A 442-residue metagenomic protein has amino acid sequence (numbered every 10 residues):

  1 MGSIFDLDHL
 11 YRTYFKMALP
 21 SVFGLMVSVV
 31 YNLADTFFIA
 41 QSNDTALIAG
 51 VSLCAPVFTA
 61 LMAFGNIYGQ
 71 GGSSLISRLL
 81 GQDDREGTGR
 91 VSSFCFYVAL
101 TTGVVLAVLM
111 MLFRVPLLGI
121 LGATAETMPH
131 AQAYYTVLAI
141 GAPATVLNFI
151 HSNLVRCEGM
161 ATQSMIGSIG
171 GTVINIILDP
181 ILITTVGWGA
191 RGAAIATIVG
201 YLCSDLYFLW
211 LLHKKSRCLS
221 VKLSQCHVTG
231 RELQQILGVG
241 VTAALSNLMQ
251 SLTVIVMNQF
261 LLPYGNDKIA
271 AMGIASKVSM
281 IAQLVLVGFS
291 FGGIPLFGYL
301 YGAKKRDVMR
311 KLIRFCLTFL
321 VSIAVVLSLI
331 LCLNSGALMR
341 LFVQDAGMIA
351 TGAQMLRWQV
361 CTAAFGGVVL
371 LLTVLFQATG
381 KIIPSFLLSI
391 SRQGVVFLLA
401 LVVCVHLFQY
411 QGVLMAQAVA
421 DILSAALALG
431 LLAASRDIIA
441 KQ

Functional and structural regions predicted by a protein language model:
M1-A18, I76-P143, T185-V241, F297-T362 (+1 more regions): Short alpha-helical transmembrane segments in multi-pass integral membrane proteins
D6-F37, Q41-N43, P56-G71, L75 (+6 more regions): N-terminal transmembrane alpha-helices
F15, V30-Y31, Y68, L109-F113 (+13 more regions): Residue-level signal for transmembrane alpha-helical positions in Major Facilitator Superfamily
K16-D35, V137, G171, G200-S204 (+4 more regions): Transmembrane helical elements of multi-pass membrane transporters/channels
M26, V30-A49, L118-A125, I181-W188 (+4 more regions): Helix-terminus/linker motif at the lipid-water interface of multi-pass membrane proteins
I48-V108, T145-S164, A271-L329, L333-S335 (+1 more regions): Small-residue-rich hydrophobic transmembrane alpha-helices
A60, N175-P180, D205-L209, I281-L284 (+3 more regions): Hydrophobic transmembrane alpha-helices of multi-pass small-molecule transporters
G69, V137-R156, S164-T172, A193-L206 (+4 more regions): Short runs within selected transmembrane alpha-helices of multi-pass transporters and secretion channels
